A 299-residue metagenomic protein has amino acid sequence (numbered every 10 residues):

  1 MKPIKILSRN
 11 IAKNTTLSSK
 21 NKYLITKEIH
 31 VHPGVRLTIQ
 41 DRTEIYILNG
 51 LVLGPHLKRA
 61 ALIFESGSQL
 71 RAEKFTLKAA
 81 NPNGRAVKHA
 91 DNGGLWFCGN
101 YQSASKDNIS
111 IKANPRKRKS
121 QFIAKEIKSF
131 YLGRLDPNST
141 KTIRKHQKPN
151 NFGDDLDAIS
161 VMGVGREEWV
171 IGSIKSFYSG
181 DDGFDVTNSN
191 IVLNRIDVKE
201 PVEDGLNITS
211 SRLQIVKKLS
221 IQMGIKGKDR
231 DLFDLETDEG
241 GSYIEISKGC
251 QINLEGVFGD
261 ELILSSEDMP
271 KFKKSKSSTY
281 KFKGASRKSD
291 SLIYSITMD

Functional and structural regions predicted by a protein language model:
M1-D41, Y46-D299: Extracellular beta-rich repeat passengers
